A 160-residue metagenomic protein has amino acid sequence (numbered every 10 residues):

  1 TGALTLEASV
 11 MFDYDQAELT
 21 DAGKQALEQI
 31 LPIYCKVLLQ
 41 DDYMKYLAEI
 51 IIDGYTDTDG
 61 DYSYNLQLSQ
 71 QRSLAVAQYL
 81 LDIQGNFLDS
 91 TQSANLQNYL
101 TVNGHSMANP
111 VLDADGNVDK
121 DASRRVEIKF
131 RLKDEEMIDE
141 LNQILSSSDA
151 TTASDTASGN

Functional and structural regions predicted by a protein language model:
T1-E49, K133-N160: Periplasmic peptidoglycan-binding/tethering modules of Gram-negative envelope proteins
Q16-K24, A48-E140, I144, A157-G159: Periplasmic OmpA-like peptidoglycan-binding domain that tethers envelope proteins to the cell wall
